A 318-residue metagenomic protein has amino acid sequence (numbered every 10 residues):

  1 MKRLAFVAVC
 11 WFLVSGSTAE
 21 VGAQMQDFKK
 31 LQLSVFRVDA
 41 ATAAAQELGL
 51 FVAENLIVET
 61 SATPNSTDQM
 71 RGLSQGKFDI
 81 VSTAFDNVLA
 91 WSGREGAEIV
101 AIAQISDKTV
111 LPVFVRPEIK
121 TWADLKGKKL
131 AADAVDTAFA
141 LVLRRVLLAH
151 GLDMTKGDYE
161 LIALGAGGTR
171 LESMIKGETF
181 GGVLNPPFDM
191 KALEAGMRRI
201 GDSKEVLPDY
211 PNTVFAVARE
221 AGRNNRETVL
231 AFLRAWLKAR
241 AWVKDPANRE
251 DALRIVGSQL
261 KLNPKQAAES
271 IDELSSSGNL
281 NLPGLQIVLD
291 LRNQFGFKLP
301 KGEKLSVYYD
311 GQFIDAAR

Functional and structural regions predicted by a protein language model:
A5-G16: Bacterial N-terminal signal peptides
T18-A23: Boundary at the C-terminal end of the N-terminal hydrophobic targeting segment
Q24-A163, S173-K176, F180-P186, R199-S203 (+1 more regions): Short, glycine-/small- and polar/acidic-enriched structural segments that line small-molecule recognition paths
E47, S74-Q75, G93, L148-L152 (+6 more regions): Sec-exported extracytoplasmic/periplasmic mature domains
A53, E205-P208, S275-N281, G302: Short, solvent-exposed loop/beta-turn-alpha elements that line the ligand-binding surface or hinge of extracytoplasmic
D86-N87, A166-V256: Pocket-lining segment of extracytoplasmic ligand-binding domains
R223-L299: Secondary-structure end/capping motifs
N293-R318: Conserved C-terminal helix/tail region of periplasmic/extracytoplasmic solute-binding proteins
